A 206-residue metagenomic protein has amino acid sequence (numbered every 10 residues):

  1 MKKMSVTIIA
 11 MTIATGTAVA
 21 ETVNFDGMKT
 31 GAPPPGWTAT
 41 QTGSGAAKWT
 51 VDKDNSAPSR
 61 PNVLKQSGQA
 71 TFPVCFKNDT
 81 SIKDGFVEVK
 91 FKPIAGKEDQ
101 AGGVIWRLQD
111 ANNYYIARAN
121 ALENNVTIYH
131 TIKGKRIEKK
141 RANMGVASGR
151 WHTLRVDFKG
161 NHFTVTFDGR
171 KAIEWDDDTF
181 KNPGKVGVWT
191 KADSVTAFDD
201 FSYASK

Functional and structural regions predicted by a protein language model:
A20-T42, D199: Extracellular carbohydrate-recognition regions
N24, F180-K206: Ligand-recognition surfaces built from glycine- and aromatic
F25, V87-V89, R150-V165: Short tryptophan-centered beta-strand motifs in secreted/extracellular beta-sheet-rich domains of glycan-recognition
T30, Q66-I132: Secretory/extracellular carbohydrate-interaction modules and structurally similar beta-sandwich "look-alikes"
A32-V63, Q69-T71: Extracellular glycan-recognition surfaces and repeat-rich motifs
P73-T80, K140-V146, V186-V188: Beta-strand-rich interaction surfaces with strong enrichment in secreted/lumenal proteins
I132-T153: Short, aromatic/His-centered strand-loop micro-motif at the edge of beta-sheets
T166-G187: Short, solvent-exposed beta-strand-to-loop segments that form ligand-recognition rims of beta-rich domains
